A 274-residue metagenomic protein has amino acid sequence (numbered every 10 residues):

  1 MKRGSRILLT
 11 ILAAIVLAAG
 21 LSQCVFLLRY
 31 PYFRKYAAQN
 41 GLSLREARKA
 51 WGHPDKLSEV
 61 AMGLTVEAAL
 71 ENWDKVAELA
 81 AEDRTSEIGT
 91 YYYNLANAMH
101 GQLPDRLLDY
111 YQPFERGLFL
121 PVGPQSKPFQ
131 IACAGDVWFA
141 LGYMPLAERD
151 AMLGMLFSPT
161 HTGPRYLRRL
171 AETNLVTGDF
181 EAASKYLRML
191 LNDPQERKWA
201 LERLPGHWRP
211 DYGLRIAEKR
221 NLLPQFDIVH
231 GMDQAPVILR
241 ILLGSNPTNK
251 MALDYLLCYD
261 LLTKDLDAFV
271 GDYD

Functional and structural regions predicted by a protein language model:
M1-D55, M62, V66, V76 (+2 more regions): Hydrophobic/aromatic interaction determinants used to assemble and anchor large protein complexes
A47-L222, P236, G244-D265: Soluble catalytic regions of membrane-associated enzymes that act on cell-envelope and secretory-pathway components
D227-H230: A structural motif
D233: Surface-exposed acidic loop/strand-edge motifs in secreted or periplasmic proteins that form small linear binding
L261, Y273-D274: A cross-kingdom marker for long, charged
